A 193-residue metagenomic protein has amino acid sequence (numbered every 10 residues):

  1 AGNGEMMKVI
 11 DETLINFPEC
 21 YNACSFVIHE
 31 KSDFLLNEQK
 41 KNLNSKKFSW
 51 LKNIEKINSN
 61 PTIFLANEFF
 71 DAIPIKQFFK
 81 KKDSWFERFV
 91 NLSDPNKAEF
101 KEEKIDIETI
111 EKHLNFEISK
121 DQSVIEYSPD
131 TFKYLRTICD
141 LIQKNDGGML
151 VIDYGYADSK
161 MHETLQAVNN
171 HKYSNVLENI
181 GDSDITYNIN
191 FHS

Functional and structural regions predicted by a protein language model:
A1-F79, S84: Conserved adenosyl
F48-S49, N58-S193: Class I S-adenosyl-L-methionine
